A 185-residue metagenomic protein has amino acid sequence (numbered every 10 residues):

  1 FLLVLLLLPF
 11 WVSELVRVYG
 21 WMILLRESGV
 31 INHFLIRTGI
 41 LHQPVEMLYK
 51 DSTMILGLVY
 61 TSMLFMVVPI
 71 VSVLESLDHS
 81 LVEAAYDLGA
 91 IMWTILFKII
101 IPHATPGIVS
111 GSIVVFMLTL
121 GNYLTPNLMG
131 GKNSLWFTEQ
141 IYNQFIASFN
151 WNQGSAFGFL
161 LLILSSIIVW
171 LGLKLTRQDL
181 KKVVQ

Functional and structural regions predicted by a protein language model:
F1-E75, I99-Y123, L128-G130, G154-L173: Membrane-water interface segments at the C-terminal ends of transmembrane alpha-helices in multi-pass inner-membrane
L8, S80-L88, G154: Short hydrophobic faces within alpha-helices
N32-H33, K132-Q144: Short hydrophobic, aromatic-rich alpha-helical segments embedded in or entering the lipid bilayer of multi-pass
L81, L175-Q185: Short cytosolic juxtamembrane segments of multi-pass membrane proteins
A84-A85, I95, I141: Hydrophobic positions on the alpha-helical face of helix-turn-helix-like DNA-binding modules
L88-G89, P102: Glycine/proline-centered hinge or cleavage motifs at structural transition points of membrane proteins
I91-I95, K132-L135: Gly/Pro- and small hydrophobic-enriched strand-loop and loop-to-helix capping segments that sit at the rims
A147-N152: Membrane-helix boundary and inter-helical linker elements of multi-pass secondary transporters
